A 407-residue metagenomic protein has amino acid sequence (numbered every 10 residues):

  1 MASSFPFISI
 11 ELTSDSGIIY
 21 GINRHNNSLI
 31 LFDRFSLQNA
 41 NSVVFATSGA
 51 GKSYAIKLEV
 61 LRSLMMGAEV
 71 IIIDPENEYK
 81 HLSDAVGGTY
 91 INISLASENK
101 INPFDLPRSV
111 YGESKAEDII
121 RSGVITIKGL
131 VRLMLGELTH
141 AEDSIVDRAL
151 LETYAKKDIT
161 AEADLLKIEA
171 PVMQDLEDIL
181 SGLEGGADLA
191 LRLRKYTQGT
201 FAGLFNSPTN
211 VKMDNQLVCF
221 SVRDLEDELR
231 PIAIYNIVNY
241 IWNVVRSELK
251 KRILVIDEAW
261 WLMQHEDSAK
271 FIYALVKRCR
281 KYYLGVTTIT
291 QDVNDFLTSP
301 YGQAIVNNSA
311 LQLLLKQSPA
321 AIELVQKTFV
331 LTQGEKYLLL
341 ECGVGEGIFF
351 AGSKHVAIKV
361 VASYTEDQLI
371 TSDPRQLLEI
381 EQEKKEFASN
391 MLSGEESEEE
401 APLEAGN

Functional and structural regions predicted by a protein language model:
M1-F7, S48, V293-N407: C-terminal regions of RecA-like/P-loop NTPase motor modules
M1-I30, F35-S36, N77-T89, L95-S97 (+6 more regions): P-loop NTPase motor domains
N39: Short coil/loop residues immediately preceding or within conserved phosphate-binding loops of NTP-utilizing enzyme
V44: Hydrophobic anchor at the beta1->P-loop junction of P-loop NTPases
K52: Conserved lysine of the Walker
A55: Hydrophobic positions on the alpha1 helix immediately C-terminal to the Walker A/P-loop
R62-I71, V86, V245: Post-Walker A helix-loop "phosphate-sensing" segment adjacent to the P-loop in P-loop NTPases
V70-I72, Y90-N92, L217-C219, Q312-L314: Conserved beta-strand scaffold positions in the cores of enzyme catalytic domains, especially in NTP/NDP-utilizing
